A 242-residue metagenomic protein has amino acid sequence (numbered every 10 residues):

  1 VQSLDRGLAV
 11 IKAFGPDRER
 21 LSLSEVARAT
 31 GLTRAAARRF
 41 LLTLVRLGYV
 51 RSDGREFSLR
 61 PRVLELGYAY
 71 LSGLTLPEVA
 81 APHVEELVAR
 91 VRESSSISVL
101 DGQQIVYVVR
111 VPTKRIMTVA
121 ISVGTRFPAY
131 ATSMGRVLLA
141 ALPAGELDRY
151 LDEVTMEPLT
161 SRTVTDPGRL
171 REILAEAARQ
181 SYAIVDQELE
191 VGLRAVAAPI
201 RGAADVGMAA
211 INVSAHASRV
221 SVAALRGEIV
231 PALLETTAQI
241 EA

Functional and structural regions predicted by a protein language model:
V1-E78, A238, A242: N-terminal helix-turn-helix
G15, G135, L139, P143 (+2 more regions): Short amphipathic alpha-helical signal-transduction/dimerization elements
E56-V154: Amphipathic alpha-helical effector-binding/dimerization core of metabolite-sensing transcriptional regulators
V79-L87, L151-A197, A242: Short, basic/aromatic recognition patches
I200-A203: Sensor-regulatory modules in signal-transduction proteins
G207-A242: Juxtadomain coupling helices with adjacent low-complexity linkers
